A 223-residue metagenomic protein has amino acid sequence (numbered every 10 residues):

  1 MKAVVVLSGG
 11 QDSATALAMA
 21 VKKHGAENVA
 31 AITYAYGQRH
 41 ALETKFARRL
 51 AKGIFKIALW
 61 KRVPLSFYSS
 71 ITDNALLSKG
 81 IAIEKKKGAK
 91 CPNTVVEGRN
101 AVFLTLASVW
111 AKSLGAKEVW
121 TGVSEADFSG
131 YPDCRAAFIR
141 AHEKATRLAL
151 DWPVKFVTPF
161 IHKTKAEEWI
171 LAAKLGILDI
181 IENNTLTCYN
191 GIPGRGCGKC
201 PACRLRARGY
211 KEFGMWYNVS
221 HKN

Functional and structural regions predicted by a protein language model:
M1-L178: ATP-dependent adenylation/nucleotidyltransferase module used to activate substrates
S124, K222-N223: AMP-forming adenylation/ATP pyrophosphatase catalytic core
G176-G198: Immediate flanking context of iron-sulfur cluster ligation sites
I192-K222: Iron-sulfur (Fe-S) cluster-binding segments and ferredoxin-like electron-carrier domains, especially [2Fe-2S]
